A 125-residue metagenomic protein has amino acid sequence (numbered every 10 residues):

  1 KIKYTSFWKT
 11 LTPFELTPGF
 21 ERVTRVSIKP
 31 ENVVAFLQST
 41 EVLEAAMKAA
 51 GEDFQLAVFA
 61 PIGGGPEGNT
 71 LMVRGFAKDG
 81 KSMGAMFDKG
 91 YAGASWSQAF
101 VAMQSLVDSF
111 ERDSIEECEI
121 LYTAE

Functional and structural regions predicted by a protein language model:
K1-E125: Short S/T/G/P-rich N-terminal loop/turn motif that feeds into the first structured element of a domain
